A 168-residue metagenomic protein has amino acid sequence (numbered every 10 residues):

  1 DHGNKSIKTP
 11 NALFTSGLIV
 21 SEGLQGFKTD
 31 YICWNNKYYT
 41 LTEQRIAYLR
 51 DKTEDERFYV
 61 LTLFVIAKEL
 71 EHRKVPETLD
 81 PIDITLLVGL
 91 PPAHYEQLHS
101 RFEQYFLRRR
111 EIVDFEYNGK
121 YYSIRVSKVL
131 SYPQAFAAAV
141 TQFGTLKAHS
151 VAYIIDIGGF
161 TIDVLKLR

Functional and structural regions predicted by a protein language model:
D1-K5, I154-I162, L167-R168: A short acidic Gly-Thr/Ser loop motif
H2-I154: Nucleotide/phosphate-binding catalytic cleft detector across ATP-hydrolyzing and phosphate-transferring enzymes
